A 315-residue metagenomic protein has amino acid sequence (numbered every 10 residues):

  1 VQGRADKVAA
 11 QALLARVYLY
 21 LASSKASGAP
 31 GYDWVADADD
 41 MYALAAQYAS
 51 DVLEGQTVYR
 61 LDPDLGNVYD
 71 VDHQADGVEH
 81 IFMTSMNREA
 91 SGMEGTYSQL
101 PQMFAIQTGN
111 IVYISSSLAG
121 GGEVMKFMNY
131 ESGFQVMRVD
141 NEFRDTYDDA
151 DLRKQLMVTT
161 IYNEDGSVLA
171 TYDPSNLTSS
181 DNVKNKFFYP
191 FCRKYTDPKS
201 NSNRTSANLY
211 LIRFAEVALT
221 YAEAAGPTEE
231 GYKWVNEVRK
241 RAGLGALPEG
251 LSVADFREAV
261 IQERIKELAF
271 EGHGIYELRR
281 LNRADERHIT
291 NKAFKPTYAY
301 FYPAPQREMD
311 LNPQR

Functional and structural regions predicted by a protein language model:
Q2-A5, A36, S202-L209: Short, solvent-exposed segments of well-ordered alpha helices
R4-P174: An aromatic- and glycine-enriched ligand-binding surface/loop that stacks and positions planar moieties
V17-L21, Y48-Y59, T220-P227, W234-R241 (+3 more regions): Structured segments of extracytoplasmic/periplasmic soluble domains in secreted or envelope-associated proteins
A38, Y42-A45, G231, V235 (+2 more regions): Amphipathic alpha-helical segments in well-structured domains
P63-L65, M86, V158, Y221 (+3 more regions): Active-site proximal loops enriched in glycine and acidic residues that flank catalytic Cys/His/Asp and coordinate
D70-A119, N201-L211, A225, E230 (+2 more regions): Long, intrinsically disordered, low-complexity segments
D140-K240: C-terminal substrate/ligand-recognition segments
